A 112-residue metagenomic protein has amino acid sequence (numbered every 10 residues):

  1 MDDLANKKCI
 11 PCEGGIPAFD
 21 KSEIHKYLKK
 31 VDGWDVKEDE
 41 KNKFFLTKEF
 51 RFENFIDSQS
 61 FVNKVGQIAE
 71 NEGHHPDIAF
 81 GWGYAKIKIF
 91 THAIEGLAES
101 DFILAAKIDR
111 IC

Functional and structural regions predicted by a protein language model:
M1-I56, S60-C112: Long, contiguous binding/interaction regions
